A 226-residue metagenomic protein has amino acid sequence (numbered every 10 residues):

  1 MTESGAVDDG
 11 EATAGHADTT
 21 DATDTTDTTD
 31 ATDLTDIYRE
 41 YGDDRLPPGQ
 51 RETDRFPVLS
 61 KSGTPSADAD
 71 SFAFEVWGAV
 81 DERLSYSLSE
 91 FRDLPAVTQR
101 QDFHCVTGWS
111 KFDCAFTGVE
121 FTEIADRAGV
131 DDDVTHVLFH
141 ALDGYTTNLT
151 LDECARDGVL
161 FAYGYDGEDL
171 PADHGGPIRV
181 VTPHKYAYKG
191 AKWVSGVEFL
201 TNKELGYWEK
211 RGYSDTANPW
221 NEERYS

Functional and structural regions predicted by a protein language model:
E3-D21, D27-S226: Structured, non-membrane catalytic/scaffold regions adjacent to prosthetic-group chemistry
